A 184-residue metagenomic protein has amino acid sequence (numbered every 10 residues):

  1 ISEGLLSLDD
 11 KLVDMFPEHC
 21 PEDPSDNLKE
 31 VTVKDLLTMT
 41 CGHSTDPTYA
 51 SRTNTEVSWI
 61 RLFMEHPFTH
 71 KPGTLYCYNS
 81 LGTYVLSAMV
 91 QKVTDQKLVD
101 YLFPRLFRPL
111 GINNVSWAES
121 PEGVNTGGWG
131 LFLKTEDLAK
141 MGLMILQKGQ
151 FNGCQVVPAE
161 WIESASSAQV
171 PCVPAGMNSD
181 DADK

Functional and structural regions predicted by a protein language model:
I1-D9, L36, L86-V90, L138-M144: Active-site SXXK
E3-C41, E65, T94-W129, L133: Active-site helix/loop module of the DD-peptidase/beta-lactamase fold, centered on the serine-lysine SxxK catalytic
S7-D9, T48-A50, N152-C154: Surface-exposed patches in mature extracellular/periplasmic domains of secreted proteins
L28-V31, Y76-Y84, F132-E136: Aromatic- and histidine-enriched alpha-helix N-cap/loop-to-helix transition segments that scaffold the rims
K34-T38, R61, R108, K140-L143 (+2 more regions): Generic alpha-helical structural context detector
T40, T48-V57, R61-E119: Active-site cradle of extracellular carbohydrate-active enzymes
Y76, D100, V115-K184: Penicillin-binding protein/beta-lactamase superfamily catalytic region
